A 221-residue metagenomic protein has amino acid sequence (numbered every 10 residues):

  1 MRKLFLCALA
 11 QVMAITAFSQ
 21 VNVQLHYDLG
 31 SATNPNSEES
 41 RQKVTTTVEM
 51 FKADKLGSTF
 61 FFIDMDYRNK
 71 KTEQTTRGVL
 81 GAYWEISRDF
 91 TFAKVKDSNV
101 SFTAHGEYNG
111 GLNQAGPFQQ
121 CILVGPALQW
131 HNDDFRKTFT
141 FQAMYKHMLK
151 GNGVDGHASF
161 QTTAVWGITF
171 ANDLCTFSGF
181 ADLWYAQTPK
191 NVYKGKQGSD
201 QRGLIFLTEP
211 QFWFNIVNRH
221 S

Functional and structural regions predicted by a protein language model:
S19-R68: Short glycine/proline- and aromatic-enriched beta-strand/turn motifs that initiate or cap beta-hairpins
Q20, F51, L56-F60, T91-T103 (+3 more regions): Short loop/turn motifs that connect adjacent beta-strands in outer-membrane beta-barrel proteins
Y27-S31, M65-N69, G106-L112, A143-L149 (+1 more regions): Transmembrane beta-strands of outer-membrane beta-barrel pores
N34-E39, K71-T76, Q114-Q119, G151-G156 (+1 more regions): Outer-membrane beta-barrel translocator domains and adjoining extracellular loop/strand segments of Gram-negative
Q42-T46, G78-W84, G116-V124, G156-T162 (+1 more regions): Residues that define the transmembrane beta-barrel architecture of outer-membrane proteins
V48-K52, I86-F90, V124-W130, A143-Y145 (+2 more regions): Residues on the lipid-exposed face of transmembrane beta-strands in outer-membrane beta-barrel proteins
M148-S221: Outer-membrane beta-barrel transmembrane domain signature
